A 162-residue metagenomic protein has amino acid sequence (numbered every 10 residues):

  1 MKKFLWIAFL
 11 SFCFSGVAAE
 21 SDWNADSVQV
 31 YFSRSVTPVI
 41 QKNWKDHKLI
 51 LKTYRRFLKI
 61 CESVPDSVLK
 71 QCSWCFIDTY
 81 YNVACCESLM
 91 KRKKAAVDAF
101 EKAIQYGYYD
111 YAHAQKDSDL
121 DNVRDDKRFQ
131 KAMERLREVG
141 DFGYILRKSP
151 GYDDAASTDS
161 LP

Functional and structural regions predicted by a protein language model:
E20-W23, N43, K59-S73: Flexible helix-coil transition and linker loops at the boundaries of alpha-helical arrays
D26-S27, L49, V68-C75, D110-A112: Structural signature of alpha-solenoid helical repeat junctions
F129-D159: Pro/Ala/Gly-rich low-complexity, hydrophilic intrinsically disordered segments
